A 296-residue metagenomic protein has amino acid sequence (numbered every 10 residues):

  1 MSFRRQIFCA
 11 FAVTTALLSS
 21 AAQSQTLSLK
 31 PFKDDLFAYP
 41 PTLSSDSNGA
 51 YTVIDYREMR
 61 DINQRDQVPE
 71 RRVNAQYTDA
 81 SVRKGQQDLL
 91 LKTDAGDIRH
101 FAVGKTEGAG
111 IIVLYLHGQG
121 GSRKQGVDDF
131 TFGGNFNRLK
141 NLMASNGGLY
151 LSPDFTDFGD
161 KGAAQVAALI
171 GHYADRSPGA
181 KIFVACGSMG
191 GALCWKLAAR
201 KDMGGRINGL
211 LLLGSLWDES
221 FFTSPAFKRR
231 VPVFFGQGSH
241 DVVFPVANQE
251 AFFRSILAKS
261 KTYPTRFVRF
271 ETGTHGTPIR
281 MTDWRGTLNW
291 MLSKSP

Functional and structural regions predicted by a protein language model:
I54-E107: N-terminal cap/lid segment of alpha/beta-hydrolase-fold proteins
D94-R138, L142: Short, surface-exposed "cap/lid" segments of acyl-processing enzymes
F136-F158: Conserved alpha/beta-hydrolase
T156-S177: Alpha/beta-hydrolase active-site loop
K181-R229: Primarily recognizes the serine-hydrolase "nucleophile elbow" in alpha/beta-hydrolase and SGNH/GDSL folds
V231, P245-I256: Short alpha-helix in the alpha/beta-hydrolase fold that links the catalytic acid
F234-Q237, D241: Short beta-strand/loop motif that positions the catalytic acidic residue of the alpha/beta-hydrolase fold
T262-P296: C-terminal catalytic histidine-bearing segment of alpha/beta-hydrolase fold enzymes
